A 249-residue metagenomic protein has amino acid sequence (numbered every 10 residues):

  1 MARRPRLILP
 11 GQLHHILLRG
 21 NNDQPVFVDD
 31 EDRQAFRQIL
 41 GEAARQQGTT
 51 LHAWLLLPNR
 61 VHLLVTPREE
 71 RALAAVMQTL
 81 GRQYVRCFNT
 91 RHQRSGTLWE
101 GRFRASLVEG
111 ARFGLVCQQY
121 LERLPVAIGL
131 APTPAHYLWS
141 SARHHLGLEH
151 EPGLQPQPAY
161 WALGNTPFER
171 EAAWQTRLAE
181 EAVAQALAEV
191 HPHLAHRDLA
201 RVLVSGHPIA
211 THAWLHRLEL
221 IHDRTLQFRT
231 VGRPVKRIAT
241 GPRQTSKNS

Functional and structural regions predicted by a protein language model:
M1-L57, T66-S249: Short Pro-Cys-Gly-centered "Cys-loop" motif that presents a nucleophilic cysteine in a tight turn
V61-L63: A generic structural motif
